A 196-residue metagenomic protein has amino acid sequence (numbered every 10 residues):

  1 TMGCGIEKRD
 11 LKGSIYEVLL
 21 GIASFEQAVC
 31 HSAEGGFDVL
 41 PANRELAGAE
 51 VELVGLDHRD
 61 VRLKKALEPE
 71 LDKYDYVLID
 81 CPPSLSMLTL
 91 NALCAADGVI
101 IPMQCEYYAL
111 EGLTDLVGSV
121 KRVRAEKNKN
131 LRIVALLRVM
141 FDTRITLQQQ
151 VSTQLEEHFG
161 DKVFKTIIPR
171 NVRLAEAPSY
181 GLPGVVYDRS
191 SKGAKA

Functional and structural regions predicted by a protein language model:
T1-A196: P-loop NTP-binding core
